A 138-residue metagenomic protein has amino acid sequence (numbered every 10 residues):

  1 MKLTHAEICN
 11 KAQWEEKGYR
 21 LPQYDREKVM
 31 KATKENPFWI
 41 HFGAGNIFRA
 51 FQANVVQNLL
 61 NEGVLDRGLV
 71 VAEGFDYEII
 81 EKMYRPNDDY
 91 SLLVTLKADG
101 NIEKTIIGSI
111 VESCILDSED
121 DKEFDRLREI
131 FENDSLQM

Functional and structural regions predicted by a protein language model:
M1-M138: Non-transmembrane, aqueous-exposed alpha-helical and coiled segments at domain scale
